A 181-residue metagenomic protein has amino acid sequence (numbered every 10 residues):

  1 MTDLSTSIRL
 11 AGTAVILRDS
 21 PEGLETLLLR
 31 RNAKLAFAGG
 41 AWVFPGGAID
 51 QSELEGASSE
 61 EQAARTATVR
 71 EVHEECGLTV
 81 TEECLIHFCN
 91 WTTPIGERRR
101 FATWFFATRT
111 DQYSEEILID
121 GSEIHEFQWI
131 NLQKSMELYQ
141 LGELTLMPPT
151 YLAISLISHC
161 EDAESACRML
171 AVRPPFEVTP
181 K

Functional and structural regions predicted by a protein language model:
M1-I124, Q128-K181: N-terminal leader/linker segments that precede catalytic domains of diphosphate-processing enzymes
